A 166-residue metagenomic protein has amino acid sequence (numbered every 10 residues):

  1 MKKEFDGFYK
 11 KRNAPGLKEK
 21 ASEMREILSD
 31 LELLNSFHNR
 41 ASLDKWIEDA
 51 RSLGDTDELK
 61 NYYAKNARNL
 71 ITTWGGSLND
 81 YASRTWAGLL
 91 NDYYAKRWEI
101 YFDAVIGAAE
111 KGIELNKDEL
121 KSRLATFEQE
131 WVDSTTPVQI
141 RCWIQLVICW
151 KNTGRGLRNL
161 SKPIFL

Functional and structural regions predicted by a protein language model:
M1-L166: Catalytic domains of carbohydrate-active enzymes that cleave complex glycans
